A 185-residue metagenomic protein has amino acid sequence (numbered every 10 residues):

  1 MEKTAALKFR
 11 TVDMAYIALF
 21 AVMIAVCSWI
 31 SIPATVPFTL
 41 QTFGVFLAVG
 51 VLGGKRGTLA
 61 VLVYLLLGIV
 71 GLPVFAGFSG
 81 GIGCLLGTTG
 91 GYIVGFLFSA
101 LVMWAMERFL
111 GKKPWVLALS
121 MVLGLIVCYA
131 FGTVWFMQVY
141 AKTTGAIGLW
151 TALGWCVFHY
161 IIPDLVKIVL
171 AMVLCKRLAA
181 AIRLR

Functional and structural regions predicted by a protein language model:
M1-T4, V12, L19, V26 (+1 more regions): Short helix-perturbing small/polar motifs within transmembrane alpha-helices
E2-A60, V70: Hydrophobic transmembrane alpha-helices
A6-R10, T35-V36, A76-G77, I82 (+2 more regions): Helix-boundary and loop/linker segments of multi-pass membrane transporters
F9-F20, F38, T42-V45, G57 (+6 more regions): Residue-level signature of transmembrane alpha-helical entry/exit and packing/kink sites in multi-pass membrane
M23, C27, S31, A48 (+12 more regions): Alpha-helical membrane-inserting segments
S28-L40, L65-S99: Interfacial aromatic-anchored transmembrane helix boundaries in multi-pass membrane proteins
L59-L67, L119-G124: Central hydrophobic cores of alpha-helical transmembrane segments in multi-pass integral membrane proteins
K112-R185: Membrane-embedded alpha-helical hairpins and interfacial helices in multi-pass inner-membrane proteins
